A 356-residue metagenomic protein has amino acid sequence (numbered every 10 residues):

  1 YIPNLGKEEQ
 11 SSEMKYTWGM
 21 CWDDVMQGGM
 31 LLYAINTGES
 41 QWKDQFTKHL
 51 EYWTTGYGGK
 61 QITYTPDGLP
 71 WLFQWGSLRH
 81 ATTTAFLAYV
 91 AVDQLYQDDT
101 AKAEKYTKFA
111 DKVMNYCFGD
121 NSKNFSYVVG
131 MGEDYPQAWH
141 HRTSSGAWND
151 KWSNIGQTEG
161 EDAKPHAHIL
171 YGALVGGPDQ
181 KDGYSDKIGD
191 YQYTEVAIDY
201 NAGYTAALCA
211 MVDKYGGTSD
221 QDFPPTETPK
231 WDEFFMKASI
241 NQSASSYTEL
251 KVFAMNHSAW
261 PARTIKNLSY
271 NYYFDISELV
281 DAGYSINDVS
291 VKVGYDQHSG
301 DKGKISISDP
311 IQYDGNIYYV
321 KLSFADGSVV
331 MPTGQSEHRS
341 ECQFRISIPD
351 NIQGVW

Functional and structural regions predicted by a protein language model:
Y1, M20-G56, W71-G217: Aromatic (Trp/Tyr) and acidic
Y1-K15: Catalytic cores of extracellular degradative/oxidative enzymes
S11-T17, P66-F73: Active-site-adjacent structural elements in folded domains
G216-Y247, I276-L279, I286, S290-G294: Low-complexity, acidic Ser/Thr/Pro/Gly-rich terminal tails and inter-domain linkers that flank the onset of structured
M236, T248-V252, L268-Y270, V320 (+1 more regions): Hydrophobic residues positioned within well-ordered beta-strands of beta-sheet architectures
A244-I276: Short beta-strand elements of extracellular/lumenal beta-sandwich folds
S277-D326: A surface/secretory-pathway sequence property marking extracellular, secreted, or lumenal proteins enriched
P310-V320, F324-W356: Terminal connector regions
